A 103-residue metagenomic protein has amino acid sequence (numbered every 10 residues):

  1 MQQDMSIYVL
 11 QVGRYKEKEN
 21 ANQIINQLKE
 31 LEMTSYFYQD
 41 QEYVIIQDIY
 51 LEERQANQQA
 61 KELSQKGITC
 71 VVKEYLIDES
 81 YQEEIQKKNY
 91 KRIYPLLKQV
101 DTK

Functional and structural regions predicted by a protein language model:
M1-T102: Solvent-exposed beta-strand motifs enriched in subsets of small alpha/beta binding domains, especially certain
